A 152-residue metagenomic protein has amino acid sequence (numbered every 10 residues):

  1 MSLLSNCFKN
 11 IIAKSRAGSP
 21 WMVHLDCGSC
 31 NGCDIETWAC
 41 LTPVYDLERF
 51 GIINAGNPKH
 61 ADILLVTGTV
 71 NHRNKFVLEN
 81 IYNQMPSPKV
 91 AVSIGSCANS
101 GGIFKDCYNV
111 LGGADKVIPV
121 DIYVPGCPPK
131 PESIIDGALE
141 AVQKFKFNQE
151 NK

Functional and structural regions predicted by a protein language model:
M1-K152: Iron-sulfur-associated redox domains of electron-transfer enzymes in respiratory and anaerobic energy metabolism
